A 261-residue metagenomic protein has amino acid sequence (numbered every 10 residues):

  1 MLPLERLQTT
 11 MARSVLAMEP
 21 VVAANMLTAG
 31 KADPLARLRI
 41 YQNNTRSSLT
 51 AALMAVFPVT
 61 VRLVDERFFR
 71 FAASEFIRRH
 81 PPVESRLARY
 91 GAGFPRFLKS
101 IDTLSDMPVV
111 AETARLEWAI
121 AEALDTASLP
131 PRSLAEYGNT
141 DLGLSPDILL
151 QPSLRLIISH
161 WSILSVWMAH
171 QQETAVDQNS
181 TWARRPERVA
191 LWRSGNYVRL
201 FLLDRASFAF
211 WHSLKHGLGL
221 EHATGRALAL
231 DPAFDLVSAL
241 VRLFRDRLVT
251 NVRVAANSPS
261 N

Functional and structural regions predicted by a protein language model:
M1-L129: N-terminal, charged low-complexity regulatory/assembly segments
E19-A24, E173-A175, E187-V189, L243: Short acidic/polar alpha-helix capping motifs at helix-coil junctions
V22, E84, S105, P131 (+3 more regions): Secondary-structure transition/capping residues
G30-D33, V56, L142, G195 (+1 more regions): Short, functionally important structural connectors and interaction interfaces within domains
L35-L38, V189, G217-L220: A short alpha-helix capping/helix-coil boundary motif
R79-R205, N261: Hydrophobic packing positions characteristic of elongated beta-solenoid/beta-helix-type spike/fiber shafts
N196-N261: C-terminal structured interaction module
